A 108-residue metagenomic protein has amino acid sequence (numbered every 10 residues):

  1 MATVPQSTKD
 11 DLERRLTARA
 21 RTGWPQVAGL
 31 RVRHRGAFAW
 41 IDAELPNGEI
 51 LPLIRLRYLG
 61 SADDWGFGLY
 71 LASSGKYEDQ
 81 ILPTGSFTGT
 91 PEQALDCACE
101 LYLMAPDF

Functional and structural regions predicted by a protein language model:
M1-D11, L69-F108: Mixed-charge, Lys/Arg-enriched low-complexity segments
M1-G48: Negatively charged, low-complexity tracts enriched in Asp/Glu with abundant Ser/Thr
T17-R19, G23, S61-S73, A105-F108: Hydrophobic transmembrane alpha-helix bundles
D42-E44, I50-L69: Short, conserved beta-strand/beta-arch hydrophobic-aromatic motifs that form part of recognition grooves or interface
